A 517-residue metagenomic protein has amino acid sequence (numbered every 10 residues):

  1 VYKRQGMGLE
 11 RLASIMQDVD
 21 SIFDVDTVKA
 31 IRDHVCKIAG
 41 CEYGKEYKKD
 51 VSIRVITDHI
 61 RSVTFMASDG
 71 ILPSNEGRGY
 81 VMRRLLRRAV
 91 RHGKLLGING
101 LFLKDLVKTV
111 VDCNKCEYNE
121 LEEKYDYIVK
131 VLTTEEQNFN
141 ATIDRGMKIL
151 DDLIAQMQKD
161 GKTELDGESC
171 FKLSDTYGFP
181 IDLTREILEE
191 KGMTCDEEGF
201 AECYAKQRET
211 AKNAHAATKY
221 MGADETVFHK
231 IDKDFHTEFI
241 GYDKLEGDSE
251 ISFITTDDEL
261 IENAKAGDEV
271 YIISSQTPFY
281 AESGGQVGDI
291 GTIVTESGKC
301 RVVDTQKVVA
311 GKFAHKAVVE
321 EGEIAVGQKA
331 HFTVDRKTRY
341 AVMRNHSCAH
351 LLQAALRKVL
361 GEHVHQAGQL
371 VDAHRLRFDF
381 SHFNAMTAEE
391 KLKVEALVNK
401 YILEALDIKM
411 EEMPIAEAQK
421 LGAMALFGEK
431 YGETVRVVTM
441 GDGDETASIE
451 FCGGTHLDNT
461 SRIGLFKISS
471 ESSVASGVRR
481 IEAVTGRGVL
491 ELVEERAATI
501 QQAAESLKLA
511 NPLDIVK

Functional and structural regions predicted by a protein language model:
K3-K517: A glycine- and charged-residue-rich anion-binding loop/surface
